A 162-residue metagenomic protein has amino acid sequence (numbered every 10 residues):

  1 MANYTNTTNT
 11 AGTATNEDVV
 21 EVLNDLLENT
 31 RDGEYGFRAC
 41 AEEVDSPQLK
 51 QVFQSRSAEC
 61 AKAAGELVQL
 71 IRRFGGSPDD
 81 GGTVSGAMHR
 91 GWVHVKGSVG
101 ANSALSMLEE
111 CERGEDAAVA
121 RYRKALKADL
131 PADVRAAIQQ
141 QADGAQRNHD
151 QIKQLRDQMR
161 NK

Functional and structural regions predicted by a protein language model:
A2-D25, D32, S55-A58, K62-G65 (+3 more regions): Long, non-catalytic architectural segments outside compact domain cores
A2-N6, Q69-V119: Carboxylate-rich helix-loop segments that flank metal/cofactor sites and access channels in metalloenzymes
G12-D45, L105-D129: Alpha-helical bundle segments that constitute or directly flank the non-heme di-iron/ferroxidase center
T13, Q51, A58, P78-V95 (+1 more regions): Charge-rich, acidic-biased intrinsically disordered regions
D18-L26, P47-E66, A104-L108, D133-A145: Alpha-helical scaffold segments that form or flank carboxylate-/histidine-based iron centers
E34, A64, V68-I71, W92 (+4 more regions): A structural signal for well-ordered alpha-helices, especially hydrophobic packing surfaces of coiled-coils
P47-G86, I152-R156: Conserved alpha-helical segments that form or flank metal/cofactor-binding pockets of metalloenzymes
M107, C111-K162: Preference for long, well-ordered alpha-helical segments
